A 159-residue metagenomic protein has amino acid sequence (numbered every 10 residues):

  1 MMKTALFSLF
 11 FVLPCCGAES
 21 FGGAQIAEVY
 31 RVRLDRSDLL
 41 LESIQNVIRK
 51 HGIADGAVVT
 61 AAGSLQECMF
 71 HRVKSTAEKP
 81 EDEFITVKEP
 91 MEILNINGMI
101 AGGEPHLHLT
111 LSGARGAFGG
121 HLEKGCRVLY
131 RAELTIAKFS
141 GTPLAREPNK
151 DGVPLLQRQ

Functional and structural regions predicted by a protein language model:
T4-P14: Sec-dependent N-terminal signal peptides
A18-K50, A54-T60, Q66-H106, S112-Q159: N-terminal intrinsically disordered, cationic/polar leader segments that include organellar targeting peptides
